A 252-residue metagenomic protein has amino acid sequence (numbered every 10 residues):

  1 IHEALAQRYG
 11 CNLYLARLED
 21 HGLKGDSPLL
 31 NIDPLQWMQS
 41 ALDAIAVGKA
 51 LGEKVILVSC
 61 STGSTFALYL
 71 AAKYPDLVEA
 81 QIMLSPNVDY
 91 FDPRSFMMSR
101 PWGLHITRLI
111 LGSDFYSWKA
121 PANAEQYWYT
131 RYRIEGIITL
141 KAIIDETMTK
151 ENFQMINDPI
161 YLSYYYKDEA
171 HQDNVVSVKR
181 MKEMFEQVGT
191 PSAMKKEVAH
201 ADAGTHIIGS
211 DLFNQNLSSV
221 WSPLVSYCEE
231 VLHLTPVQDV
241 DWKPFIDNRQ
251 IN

Functional and structural regions predicted by a protein language model:
I1-E19: Short, surface-exposed "cap/lid" segments of acyl-processing enzymes
R17-G22, N87: Short beta-to-alpha linker loops that shape the active-site pocket of alpha/beta-hydrolase fold enzymes
D20, K196-L212: Histidine-bearing beta->alpha loop at or near hydrolase active sites
G25-L51: Catalytic nucleophile-loop/oxyanion-hole region of alpha/beta-hydrolase and closely related hydrolase-like folds
G48, V58-A67: Gly/Ala-rich beta-loop-alpha elbow adjacent to hydrolase catalytic centers
S64-P75, Q81: Short glycine-enriched nucleophile-adjacent loop and the immediately C-terminal alpha-helix near the catalytic center
I82-P93: Active-site nucleophile loop of the alpha/beta-hydrolase fold
E125-D202, S218-I251: Serine-hydrolase catalytic core
